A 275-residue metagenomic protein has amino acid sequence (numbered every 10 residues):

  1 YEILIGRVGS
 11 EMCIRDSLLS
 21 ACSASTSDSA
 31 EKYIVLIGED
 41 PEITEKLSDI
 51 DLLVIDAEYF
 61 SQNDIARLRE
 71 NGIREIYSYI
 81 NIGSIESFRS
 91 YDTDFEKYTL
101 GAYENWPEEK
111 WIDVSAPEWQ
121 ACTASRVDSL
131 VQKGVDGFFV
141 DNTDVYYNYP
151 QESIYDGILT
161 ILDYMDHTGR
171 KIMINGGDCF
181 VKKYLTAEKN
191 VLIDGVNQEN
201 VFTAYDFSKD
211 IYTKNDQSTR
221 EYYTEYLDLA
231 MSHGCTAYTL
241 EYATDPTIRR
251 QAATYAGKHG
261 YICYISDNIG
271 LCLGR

Functional and structural regions predicted by a protein language model:
Y1-G9, I14-D16: Single conserved hydrophobic/aromatic residue that forms the stacking wall/gate of nucleotide- or nucleobase-binding
D16-S17, T26: Extracellular/secretory pathway and lumenal proteins
S20-A21: C-terminal motif of bacterial Sec signal peptides marking the signal peptidase cleavage site
S25-R275: Glycan-processing catalytic domains of CAZymes
